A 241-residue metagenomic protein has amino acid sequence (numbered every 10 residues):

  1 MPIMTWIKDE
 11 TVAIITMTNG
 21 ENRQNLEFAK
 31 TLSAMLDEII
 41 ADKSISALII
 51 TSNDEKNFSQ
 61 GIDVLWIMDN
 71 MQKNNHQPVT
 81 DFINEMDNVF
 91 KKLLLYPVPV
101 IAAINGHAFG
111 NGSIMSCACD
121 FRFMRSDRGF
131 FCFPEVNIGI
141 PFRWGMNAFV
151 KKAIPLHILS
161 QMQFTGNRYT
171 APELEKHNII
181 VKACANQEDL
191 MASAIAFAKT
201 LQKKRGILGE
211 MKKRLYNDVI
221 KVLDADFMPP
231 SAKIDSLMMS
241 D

Functional and structural regions predicted by a protein language model:
M1-T51: Conserved CoA-thioester-binding segment of acyl-CoA-metabolizing enzymes
I15, T31-L32, I50, D63 (+3 more regions): Terminal peptide-recognition signature
I50, M115-S116, L174, A194: Hydrophobic/aromatic residues within transmembrane alpha-helices of multi-pass small-molecule transporters
S52-N88: Glycine- (often His-adjacent) and acidic-residue-rich active-site loop that binds/positions the CoA thioester
E85-N137: Glycine-rich beta-to-alpha active-site loop
F121, Q161, T165-N167, K182: Well-ordered beta-strand positions
M124-R125, E175-D226: C-terminal long alpha-helix characteristic of the crotonase
N147-H157: Hydrophobic, secondary-structure "cap" segments at the distal end of domains
